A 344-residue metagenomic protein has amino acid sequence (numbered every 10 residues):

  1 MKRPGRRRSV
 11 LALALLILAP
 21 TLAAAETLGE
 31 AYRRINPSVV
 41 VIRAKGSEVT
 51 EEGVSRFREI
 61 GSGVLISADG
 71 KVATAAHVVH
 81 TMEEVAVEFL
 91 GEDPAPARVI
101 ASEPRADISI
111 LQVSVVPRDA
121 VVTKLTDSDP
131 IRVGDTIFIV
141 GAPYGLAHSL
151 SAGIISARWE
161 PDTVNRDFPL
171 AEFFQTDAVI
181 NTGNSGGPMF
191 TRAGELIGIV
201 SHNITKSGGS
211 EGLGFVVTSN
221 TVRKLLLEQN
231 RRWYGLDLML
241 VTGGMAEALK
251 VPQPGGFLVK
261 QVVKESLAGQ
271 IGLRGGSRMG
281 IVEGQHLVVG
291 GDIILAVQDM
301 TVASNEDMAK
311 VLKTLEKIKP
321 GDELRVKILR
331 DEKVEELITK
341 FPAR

Functional and structural regions predicted by a protein language model:
K2-L11: Bacterial N-terminal signal peptides that target proteins for export
A12-P20: Bacterial N-terminal signal peptides
A23-S62, A68-A76, E84, I108 (+4 more regions): N-terminal activation segment of mature serine protease catalytic domains
A25, S47-E48, L65-H148, T182 (+3 more regions): Conserved active-site neighborhood of the chymotrypsin/trypsin-like protease fold
E30, A76, R98, Q112 (+2 more regions): C-terminal recognition in membrane/secretory proteostasis and scaffolding
V40-I42, G63, G70-T74, A97 (+14 more regions): Terminal peptide-recognition signature
E48-E52, R56-F57, M82-V85, D119-A120 (+4 more regions): Active-site loop architecture of trypsin-fold serine endopeptidases
E59-G63, T123-D127, Y144, F174-F190 (+1 more regions): Gly/Ser-rich catalytic serine loop of serine hydrolases
